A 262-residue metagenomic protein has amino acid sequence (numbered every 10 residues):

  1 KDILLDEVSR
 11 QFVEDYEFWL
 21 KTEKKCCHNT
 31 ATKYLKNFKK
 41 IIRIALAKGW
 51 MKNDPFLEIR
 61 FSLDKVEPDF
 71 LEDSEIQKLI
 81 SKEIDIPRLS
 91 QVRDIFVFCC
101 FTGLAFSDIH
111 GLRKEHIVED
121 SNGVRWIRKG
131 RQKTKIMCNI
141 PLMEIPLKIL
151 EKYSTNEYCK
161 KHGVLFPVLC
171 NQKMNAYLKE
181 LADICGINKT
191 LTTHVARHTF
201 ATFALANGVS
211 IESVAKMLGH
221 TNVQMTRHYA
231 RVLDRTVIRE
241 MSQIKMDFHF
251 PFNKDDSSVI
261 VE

Functional and structural regions predicted by a protein language model:
I3-Q11, T22-L57, S107: N-terminal DNA-binding recognition helix of tyrosine site-specific recombinases/integrases
H28, T32, M51-F106: Basic, Lys/Arg- and aromatic-enriched nucleic-acid-binding interface segment
K65, Q132-E151, C159-E180: C-terminal catalytic core of Y-nucleophile DNA break-rejoin enzymes
D69, E75, G111-E151: Conserved tyrosine-mediated DNA breakage-rejoining catalytic core shared by Y-recombinases
F70, R131-K135, N171, L218-Q243: Catalytic-site neighborhood detector that most strongly recognizes the C-terminal catalytic loop/helix of tyrosine
V97, F101, S107-D108, E180 (+2 more regions): C-terminal catalytic core of tyrosine-transesterase DNA break-rejoin enzymes
H116-G123, N188-T190, V209-H228, R235 (+3 more regions): Short, polar N-cap/turn motifs at the start of nucleic acid-interacting alpha helices
E157-K160, I244-E262: C-terminal secondary-structure termini that scaffold catalytic or DNA-interacting sites
